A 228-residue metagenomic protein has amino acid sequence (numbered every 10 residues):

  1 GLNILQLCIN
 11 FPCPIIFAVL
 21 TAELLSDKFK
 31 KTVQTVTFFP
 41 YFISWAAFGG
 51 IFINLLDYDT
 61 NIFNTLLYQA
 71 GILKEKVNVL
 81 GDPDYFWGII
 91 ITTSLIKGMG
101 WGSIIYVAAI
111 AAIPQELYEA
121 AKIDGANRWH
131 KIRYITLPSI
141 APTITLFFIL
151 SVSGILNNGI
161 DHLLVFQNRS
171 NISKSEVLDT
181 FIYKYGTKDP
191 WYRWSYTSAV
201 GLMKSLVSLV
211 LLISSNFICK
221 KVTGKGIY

Functional and structural regions predicted by a protein language model:
G1-Y228: A structural signal for multi-pass alpha-helical bundles of membrane permease subunits that mediate small-molecule
